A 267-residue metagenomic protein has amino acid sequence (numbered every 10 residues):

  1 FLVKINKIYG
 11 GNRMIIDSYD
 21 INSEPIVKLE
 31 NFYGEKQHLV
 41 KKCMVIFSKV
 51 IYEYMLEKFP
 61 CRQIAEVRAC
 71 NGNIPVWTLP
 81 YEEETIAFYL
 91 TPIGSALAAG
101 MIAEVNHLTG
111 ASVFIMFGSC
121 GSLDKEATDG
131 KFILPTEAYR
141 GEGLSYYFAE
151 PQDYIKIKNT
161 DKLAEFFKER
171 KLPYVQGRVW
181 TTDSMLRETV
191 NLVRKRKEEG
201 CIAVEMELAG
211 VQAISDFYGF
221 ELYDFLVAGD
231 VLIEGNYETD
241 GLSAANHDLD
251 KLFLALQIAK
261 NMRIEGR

Functional and structural regions predicted by a protein language model:
Y9-I157, D161-K162, F217: Metabolite-binding pocket within alpha/beta catalytic cores that recognizes anionic/polar moieties
I64-R68, L172-G177, I264-R267: Flexible, glycine/charged-enriched surface loops at secondary-structure junctions
D153-E198: Active-site rim beta-loop-alpha module in soluble metabolic enzymes
K162-R170, I214, L254-E265: Generic non-transmembrane alpha-helical segments
A209-A244: Zn-dependent metallopeptidase/amidohydrolase metal-coordination segment
L232-R267: His/Asp/Glu-rich mid-to-C-terminal helical/loop segments that flank catalytic regions of hydrolases
